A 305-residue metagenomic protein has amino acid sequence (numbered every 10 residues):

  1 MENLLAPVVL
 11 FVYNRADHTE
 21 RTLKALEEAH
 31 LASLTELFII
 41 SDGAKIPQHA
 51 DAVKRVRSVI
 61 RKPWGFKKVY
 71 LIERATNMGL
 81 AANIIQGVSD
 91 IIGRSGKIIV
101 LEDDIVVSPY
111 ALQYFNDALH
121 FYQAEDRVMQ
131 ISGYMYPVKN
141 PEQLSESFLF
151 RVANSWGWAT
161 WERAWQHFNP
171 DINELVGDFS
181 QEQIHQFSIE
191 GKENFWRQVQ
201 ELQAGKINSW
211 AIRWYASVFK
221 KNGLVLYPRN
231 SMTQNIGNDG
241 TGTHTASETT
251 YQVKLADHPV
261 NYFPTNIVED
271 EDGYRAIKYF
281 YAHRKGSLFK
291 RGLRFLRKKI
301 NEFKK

Functional and structural regions predicted by a protein language model:
M1-V100, I105-K305: An acidic/histidine-cluster motif and surrounding catalytic segment that typifies divalent-metal-assisted enzyme active
